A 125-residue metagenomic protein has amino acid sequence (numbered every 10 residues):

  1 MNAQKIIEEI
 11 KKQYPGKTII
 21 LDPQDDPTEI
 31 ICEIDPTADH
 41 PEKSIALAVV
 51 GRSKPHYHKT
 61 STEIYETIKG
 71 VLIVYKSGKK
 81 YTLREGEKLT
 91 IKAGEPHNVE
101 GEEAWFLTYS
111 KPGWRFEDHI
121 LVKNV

Functional and structural regions predicted by a protein language model:
M1-L47, K54-P55, K123-V125: A short, N-terminal "cap"/entry segment at the start of jelly-roll beta-barrel domains of the cupin/DSBH fold
N2-K5, H40-P41, N98-V125: Double-stranded beta-helix
D39-E42, V50-R52, V71-L72, P112-W114: Short, charged/polar surface micro-motifs in flexible loops or helix N-caps
A46, I64, E87: Hydrophobic/aromatic beta-strand elements that line small-molecule binding cavities or substrate pockets in beta-rich
V49-V50, Y57-V74: Short, conserved beta-strand element in jelly-roll/cupin
G51-R52, K79, E100-A104: Short glycine/proline-enriched coil/turn segments at helix->beta-strand junctions
I64, V71, P96, E103-W105: Structural motif
S77-G94: Short acidic-glycine-tyrosine-enriched beta hairpin
